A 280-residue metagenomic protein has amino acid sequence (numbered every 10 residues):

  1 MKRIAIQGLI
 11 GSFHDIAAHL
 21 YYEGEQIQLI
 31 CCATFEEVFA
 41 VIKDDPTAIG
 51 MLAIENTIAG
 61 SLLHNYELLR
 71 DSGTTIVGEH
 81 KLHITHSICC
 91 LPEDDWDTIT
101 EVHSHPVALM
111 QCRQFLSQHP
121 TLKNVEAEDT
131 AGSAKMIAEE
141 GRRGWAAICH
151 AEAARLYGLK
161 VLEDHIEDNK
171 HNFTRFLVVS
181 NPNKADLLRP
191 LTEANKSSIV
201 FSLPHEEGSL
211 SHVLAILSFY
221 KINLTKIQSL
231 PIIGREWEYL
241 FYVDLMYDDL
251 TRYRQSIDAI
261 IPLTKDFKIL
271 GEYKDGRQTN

Functional and structural regions predicted by a protein language model:
M1-N280: Domain-level signature for soluble enzymes in the chorismate/prephenate branch of the shikimate pathway
